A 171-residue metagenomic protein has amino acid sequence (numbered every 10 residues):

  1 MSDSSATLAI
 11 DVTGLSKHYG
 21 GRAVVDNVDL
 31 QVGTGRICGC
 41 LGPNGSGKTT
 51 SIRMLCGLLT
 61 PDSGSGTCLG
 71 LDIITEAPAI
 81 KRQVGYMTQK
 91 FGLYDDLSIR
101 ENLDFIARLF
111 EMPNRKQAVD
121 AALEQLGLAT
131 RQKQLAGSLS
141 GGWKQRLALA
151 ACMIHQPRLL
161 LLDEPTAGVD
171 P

Functional and structural regions predicted by a protein language model:
G64-T75, I80: Conserved ABC transporter NBD signature motif
D96, L135-L139: Conserved ABC ATPase signature
D104, R108-R131: Conserved ABC ATPase "signature" region
L149: Hydrophobic anchor residue at the start of the ABC signature
Q156: Conserved catalytic motifs of ABC-family nucleotide-binding domains
L160-D163: Catalytic Walker B motif of ABC-type/P-loop ATPase nucleotide-binding domains
